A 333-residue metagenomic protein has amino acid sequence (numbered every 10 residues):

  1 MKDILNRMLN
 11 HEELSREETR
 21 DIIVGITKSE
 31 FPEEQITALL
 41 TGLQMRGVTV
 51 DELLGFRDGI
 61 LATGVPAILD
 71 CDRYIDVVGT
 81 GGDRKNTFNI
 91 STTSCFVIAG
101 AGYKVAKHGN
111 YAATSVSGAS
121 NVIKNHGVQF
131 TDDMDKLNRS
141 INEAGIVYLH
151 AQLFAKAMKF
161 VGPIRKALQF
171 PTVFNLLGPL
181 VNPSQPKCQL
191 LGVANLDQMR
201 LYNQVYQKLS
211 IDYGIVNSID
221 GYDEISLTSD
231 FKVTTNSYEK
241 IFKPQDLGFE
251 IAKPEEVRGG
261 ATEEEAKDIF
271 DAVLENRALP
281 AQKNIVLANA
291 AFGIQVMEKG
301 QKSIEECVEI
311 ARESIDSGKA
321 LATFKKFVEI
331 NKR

Functional and structural regions predicted by a protein language model:
M1-E13, D21, V77-K85: N-terminal basic/disordered segments at the start of proteins
R7, G59-A67, T87, G102 (+2 more regions): Glycine-rich anion-binding loops and their surrounding alpha/beta cores
M8-L54, L61-L69, I285-V286, A291: N-terminal glycine-rich anion-binding loops that anchor highly charged ligand groups
S15, P32-E33, T49, K104 (+3 more regions): Helix N-cap / loop-to-helix initiation motif
L40, F88-A144: A glycine-rich phosphate/pyrophosphate-binding beta-strand-loop-alpha-helix module
L40-Q44, D76-G81, G293-V296: Short glycine-rich or small-residue beta-strand-to-loop segments that form or flank ligand, phosphate, metal/Fe-S
G47-G109: Active-site cofactor/substrate anionic-group-binding motifs, chiefly glycine- and Lys/Arg-rich phosphate-binding loops
G79-R84, G109-S115, F154, I219-D220: Acidic, glycine-rich active-site loops and adjacent beta-strand->loop/helix elements that engage anionic groups
